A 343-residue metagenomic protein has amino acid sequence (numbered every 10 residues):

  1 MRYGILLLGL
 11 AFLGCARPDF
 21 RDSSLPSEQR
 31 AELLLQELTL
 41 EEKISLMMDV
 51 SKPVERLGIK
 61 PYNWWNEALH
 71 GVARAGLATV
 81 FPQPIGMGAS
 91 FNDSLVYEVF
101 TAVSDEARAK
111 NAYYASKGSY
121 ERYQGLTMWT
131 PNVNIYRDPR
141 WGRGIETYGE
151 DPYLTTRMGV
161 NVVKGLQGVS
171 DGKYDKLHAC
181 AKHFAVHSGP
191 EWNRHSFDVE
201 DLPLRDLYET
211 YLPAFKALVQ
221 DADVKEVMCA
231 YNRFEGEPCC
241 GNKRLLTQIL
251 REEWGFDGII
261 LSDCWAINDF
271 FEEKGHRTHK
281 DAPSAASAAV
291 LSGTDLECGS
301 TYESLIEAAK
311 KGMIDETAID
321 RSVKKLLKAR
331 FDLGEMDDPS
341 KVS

Functional and structural regions predicted by a protein language model:
M1-P18: Bacterial Sec-dependent N-terminal signal peptides
C15-S343: Glycoside hydrolase catalytic-domain context in secreted enzymes
